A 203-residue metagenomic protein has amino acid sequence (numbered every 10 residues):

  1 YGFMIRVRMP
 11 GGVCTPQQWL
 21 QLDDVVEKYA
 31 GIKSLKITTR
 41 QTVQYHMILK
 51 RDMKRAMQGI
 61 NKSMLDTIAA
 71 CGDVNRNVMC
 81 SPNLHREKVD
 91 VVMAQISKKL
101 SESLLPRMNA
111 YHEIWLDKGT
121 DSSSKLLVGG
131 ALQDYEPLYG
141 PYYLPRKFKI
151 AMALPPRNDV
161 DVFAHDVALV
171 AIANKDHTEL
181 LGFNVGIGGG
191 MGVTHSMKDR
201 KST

Functional and structural regions predicted by a protein language model:
Y1-V13, R76-L84, D199: Short glycine-/aliphatic-rich beta-strand segments at the starts of folded cytosolic domains
V13-Y29: Short amphipathic alpha-helix segments
C14-P16, V43-H46, D52, E87 (+2 more regions): Flexible loop/turn segments at secondary-structure boundaries
S34-T38, C71: Short beta-strand
T42-L105, A110: Hydrophobic or amphipathic alpha-helical targeting/insertion segments
M47-L49, A56-M57, K88-V91, L127-V128 (+3 more regions): Short acidic, glycine/serine/threonine-rich loops at helix termini
V89-P145: Gly/Pro-rich turn-and-neighbor structural signature
E136-S202: Mobile "lid/hinge" segments at catalytic clefts and subdomain interfaces of large enzymes
